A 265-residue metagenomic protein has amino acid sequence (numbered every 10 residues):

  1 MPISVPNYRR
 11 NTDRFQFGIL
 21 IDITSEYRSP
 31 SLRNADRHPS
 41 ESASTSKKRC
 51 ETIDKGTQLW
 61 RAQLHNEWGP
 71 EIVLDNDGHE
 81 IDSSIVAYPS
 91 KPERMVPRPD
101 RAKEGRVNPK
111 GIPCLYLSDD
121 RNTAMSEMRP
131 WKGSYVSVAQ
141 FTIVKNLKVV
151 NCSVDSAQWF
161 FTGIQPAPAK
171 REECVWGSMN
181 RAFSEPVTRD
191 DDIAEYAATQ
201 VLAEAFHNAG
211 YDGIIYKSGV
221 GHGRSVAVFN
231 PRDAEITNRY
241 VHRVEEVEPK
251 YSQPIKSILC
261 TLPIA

Functional and structural regions predicted by a protein language model:
M1, S31-N108, P130-A265: Active-site and NAD+-binding cores of ADP-ribose-processing enzymes
P2, P6-L20, S25-P39: Compositionally biased, intrinsically disordered low-complexity segments enriched in Pro/Arg/Gln/His
I112-L117: A short, exposed loop/beta-hairpin motif centered on an aromatic-Gly-Thr core
S118-N122, Y196: Conserved structured core elements
R121-K132: Short active-site loop/helix that positions an aromatic residue
